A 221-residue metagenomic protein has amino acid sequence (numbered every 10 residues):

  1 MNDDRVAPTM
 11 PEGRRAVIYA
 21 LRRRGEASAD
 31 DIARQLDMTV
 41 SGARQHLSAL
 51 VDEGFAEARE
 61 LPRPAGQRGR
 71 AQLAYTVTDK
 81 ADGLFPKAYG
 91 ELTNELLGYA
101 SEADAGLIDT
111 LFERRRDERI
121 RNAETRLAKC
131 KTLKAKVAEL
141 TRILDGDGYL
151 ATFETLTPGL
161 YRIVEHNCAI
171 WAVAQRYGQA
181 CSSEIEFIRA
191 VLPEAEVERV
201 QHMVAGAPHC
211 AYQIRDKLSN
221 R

Functional and structural regions predicted by a protein language model:
M1-D79: Basic, Lys/Arg-rich alpha-helical nucleic-acid-recognition elements, primarily the DNA-binding modules of transcription
D3, Q67-A103: Conserved segment of winged-helix/HTH DNA-binding domains
T9, A88, T132: Catalytic cores of large soluble enzymes that bind and process phosphate-bearing ligands
K80-F85, I170-A172, K217-R221: Short, charged/polar, Gly/Pro-enriched secondary-structure boundary elements
N94, S101-A207, A211: Mid-protein regulatory/catalytic core that forms ligand/cofactor-binding pockets and protein-protein interaction
H209-S219: Short, basic/aromatic-enriched C-terminal tail that caps enzymatic domains
